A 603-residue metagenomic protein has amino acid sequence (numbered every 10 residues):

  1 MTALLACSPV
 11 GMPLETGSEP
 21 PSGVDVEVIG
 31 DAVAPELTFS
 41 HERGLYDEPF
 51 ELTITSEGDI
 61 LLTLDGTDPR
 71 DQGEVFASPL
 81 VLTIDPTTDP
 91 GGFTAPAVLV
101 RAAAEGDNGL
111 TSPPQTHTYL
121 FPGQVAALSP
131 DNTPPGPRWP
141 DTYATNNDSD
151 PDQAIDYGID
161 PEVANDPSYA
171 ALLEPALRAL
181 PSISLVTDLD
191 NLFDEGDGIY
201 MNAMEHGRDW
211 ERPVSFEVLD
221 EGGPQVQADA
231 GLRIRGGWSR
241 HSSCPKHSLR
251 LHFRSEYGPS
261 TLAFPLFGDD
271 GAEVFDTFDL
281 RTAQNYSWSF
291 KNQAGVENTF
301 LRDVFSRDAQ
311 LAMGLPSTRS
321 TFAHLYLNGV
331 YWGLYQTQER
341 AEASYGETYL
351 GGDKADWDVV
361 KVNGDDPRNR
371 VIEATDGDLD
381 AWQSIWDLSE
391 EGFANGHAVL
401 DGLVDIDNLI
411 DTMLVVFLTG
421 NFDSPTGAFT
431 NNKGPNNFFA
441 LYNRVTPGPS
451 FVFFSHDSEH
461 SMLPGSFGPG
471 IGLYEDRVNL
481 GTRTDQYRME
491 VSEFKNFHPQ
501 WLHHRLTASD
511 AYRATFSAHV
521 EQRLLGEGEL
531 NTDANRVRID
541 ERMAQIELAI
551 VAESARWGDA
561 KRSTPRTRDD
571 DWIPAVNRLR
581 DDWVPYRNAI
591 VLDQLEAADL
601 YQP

Functional and structural regions predicted by a protein language model:
M1-T2: Sec-dependent signal peptide recognition, specifically the positively charged N-region followed immediately by
L5-A6: C-terminal motif of bacterial Sec signal peptides marking the signal peptidase cleavage site
G11-I199, A203-E205, E211-P213, V218-G231 (+3 more regions): Short, compositionally stereotyped local motifs that mark structural "simplifiers"
F76, A272-R281, D476-T482: A solvent-exposed, charged loop/short amphipathic helix patch at secondary-structure junctions
L120-P122, L232-S239, S458-S461: Short, solvent-exposed aromatic-acidic interface loops
L128-V186, D190-H206, S215, R240 (+7 more regions): Middle-to-C-terminal accessory/interaction subdomains
L192, G196-R368: Conserved ATP-binding subdomain of kinase catalytic cores across diverse folds
